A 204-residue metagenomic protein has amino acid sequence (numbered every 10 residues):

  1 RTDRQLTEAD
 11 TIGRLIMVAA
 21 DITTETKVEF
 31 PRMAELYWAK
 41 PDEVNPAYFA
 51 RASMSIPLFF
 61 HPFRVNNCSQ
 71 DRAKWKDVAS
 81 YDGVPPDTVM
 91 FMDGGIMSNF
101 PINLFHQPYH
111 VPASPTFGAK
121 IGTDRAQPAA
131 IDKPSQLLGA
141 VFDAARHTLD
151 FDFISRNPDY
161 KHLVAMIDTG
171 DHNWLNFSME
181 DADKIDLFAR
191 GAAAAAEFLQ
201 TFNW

Functional and structural regions predicted by a protein language model:
R1-W204: Patatin-like phospholipase
